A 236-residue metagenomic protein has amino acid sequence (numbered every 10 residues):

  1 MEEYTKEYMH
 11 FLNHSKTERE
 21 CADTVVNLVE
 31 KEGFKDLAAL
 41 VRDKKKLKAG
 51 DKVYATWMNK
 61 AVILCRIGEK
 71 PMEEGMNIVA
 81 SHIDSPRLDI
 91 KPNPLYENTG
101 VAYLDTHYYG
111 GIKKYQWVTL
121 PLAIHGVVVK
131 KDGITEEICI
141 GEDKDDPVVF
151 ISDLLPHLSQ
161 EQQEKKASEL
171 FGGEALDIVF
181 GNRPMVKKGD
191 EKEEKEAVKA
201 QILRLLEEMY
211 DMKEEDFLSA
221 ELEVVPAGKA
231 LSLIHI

Functional and structural regions predicted by a protein language model:
M1-R19: N-terminal capping segment at the start of a domain
N13-R42: Intrinsically disordered, low-complexity, positively charged segments
D36, V41-I90: Acidic/His- and Gly-rich active-site-bordering loop/insert found across diverse amide/peptide-bond hydrolases
L37-A39, D211-E221: Flexible, glycine/charged-enriched surface loops at secondary-structure junctions
K52-Y54, I67-G68, K113-W117, V127 (+4 more regions): A generic local secondary-structure boundary/capping motif
M72-Q160: A generic, well-ordered mixed alpha/beta core segment in the N-terminal half of proteins
N98, D146, K165-M209, E214: Glycine-rich, flexible beta-strand/loop modules in the N-terminal catalytic cores of phosphate-handling
I234-I236: Conserved small/polar residues in nucleotide/adenosyl-binding loops
